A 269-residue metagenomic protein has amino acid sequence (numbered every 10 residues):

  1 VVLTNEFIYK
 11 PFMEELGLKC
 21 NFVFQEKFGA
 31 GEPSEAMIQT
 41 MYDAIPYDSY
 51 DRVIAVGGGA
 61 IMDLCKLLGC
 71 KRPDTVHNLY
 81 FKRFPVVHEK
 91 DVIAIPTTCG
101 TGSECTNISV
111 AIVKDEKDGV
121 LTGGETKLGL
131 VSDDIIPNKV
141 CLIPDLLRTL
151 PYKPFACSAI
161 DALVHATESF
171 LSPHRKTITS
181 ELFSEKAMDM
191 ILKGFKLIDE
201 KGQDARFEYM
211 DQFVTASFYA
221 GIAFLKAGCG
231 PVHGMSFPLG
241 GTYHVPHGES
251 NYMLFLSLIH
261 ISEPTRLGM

Functional and structural regions predicted by a protein language model:
V1-R52: ATP/NTP phosphate-donor binding region
P11, A60-C65, G102-C105, V232: Short glycine/serine/threonine-rich phosphate/pyrophosphate-binding segments that cradle anionic phosphate groups
K71-K176: A glycine/threonine-rich phosphate-anchoring loop and its flanking beta-alpha core in nucleotide/phosphate-binding
G100, F218-G248: Glycine-rich phosphate/pyrophosphate-binding beta-alpha loops
Y152-Y219, A223: C-terminal and late-domain segments of enzyme folds
Y252-L258: Long, low-complexity C-terminal extensions of enzymes
I259-M269: Single conserved hydrophobic/aromatic residue that forms the stacking wall/gate of nucleotide- or nucleobase-binding
